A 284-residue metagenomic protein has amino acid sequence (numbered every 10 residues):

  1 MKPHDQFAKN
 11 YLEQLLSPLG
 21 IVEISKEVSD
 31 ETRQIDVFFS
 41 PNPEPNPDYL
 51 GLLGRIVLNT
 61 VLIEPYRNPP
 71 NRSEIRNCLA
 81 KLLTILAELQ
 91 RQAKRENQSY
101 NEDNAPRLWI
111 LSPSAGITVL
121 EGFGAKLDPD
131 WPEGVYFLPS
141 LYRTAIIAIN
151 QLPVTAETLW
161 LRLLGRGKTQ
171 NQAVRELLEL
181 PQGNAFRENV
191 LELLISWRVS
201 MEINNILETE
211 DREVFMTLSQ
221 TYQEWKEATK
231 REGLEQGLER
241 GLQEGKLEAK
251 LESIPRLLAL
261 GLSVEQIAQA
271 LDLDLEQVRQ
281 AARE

Functional and structural regions predicted by a protein language model:
M1-I206: Conserved single-residue anchors adjacent to enzymatic active/cofactor-binding motifs
I63, I147, L164-E284: Short, charged alpha-helical interaction segments and adjacent helix-coil junctions
